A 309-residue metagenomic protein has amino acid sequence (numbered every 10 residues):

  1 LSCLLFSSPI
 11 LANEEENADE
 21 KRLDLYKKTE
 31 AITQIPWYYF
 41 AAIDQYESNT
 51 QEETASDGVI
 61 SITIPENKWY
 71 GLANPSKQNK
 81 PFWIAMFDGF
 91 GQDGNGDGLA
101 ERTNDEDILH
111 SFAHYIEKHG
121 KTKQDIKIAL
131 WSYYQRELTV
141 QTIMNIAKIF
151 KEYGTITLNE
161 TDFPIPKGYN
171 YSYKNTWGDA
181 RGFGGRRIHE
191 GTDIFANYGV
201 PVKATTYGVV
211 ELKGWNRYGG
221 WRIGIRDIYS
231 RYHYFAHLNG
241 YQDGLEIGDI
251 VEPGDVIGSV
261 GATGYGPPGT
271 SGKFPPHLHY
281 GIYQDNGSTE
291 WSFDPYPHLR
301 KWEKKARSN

Functional and structural regions predicted by a protein language model:
L1-N13: Sec-dependent N-terminal signal peptides of Gram-positive bacterial secreted proteins and lipoproteins
E14-Y153: Catalytic glycan-binding domains that act on GlcNAc-containing polysaccharides
K21, I35-F40, D57, G168 (+5 more regions): Extracytoplasmic
N145-W221: Surface-exposed, glycine-biased beta-strand/turn segments
T176, K213-G214, L238, V260-T263: Residue-level recognition of beta-strand microenvironments
T192-I194, R222-I228, G281: Short, acidic/hydrophobic/Gly-rich beta-strand patch recurrent on exposed beta strands that often constitutes part
T205-I247, G269-P275: Zn2+-dependent peptidoglycan hydrolase active-site motif and core
D249-N309: Conserved, short, structured surface segments that act as functional micro-motifs
